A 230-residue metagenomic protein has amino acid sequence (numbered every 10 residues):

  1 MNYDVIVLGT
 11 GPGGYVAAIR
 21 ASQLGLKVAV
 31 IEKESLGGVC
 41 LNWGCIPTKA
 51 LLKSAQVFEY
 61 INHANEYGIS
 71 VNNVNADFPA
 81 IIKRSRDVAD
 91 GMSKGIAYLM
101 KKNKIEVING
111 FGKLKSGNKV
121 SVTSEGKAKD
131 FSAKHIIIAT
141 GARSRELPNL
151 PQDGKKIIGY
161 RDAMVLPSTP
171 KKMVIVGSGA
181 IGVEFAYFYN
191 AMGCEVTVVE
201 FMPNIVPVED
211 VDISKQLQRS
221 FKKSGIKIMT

Functional and structural regions predicted by a protein language model:
M1-Y3, I19-L26, I31-T169, T197 (+3 more regions): Glycine-rich flavin
Y3-V30, G182-A191: N-terminal Rossmann-like FAD-binding beta1-loop-alpha1 element of flavoenzymes
L8, R86-D87, V176, V208: Residue-level marker of alpha-helix boundaries and capping positions
L8-G9, I31, I138, V176-G177: Conserved N-terminal Rossmann-fold NAD(P)-binding element of oxidoreductases
G11-G14, K104, G177: Conserved G/P- and acidic residue-centered "switch" motifs that form tight phosphate/ATP-binding loops in soluble
S168-T169, M173-V176: Glycine-rich loop(s) and the adjacent beta-strand/alpha-helix scaffold that form part
I181-M202, S220: Active-site substrate-recognition segment that forms the wall of the catalytic cavity or substrate channel
G225-T230: Short, intrinsically disordered, charge-balanced linker/junction segments flanking boundaries in proteins
